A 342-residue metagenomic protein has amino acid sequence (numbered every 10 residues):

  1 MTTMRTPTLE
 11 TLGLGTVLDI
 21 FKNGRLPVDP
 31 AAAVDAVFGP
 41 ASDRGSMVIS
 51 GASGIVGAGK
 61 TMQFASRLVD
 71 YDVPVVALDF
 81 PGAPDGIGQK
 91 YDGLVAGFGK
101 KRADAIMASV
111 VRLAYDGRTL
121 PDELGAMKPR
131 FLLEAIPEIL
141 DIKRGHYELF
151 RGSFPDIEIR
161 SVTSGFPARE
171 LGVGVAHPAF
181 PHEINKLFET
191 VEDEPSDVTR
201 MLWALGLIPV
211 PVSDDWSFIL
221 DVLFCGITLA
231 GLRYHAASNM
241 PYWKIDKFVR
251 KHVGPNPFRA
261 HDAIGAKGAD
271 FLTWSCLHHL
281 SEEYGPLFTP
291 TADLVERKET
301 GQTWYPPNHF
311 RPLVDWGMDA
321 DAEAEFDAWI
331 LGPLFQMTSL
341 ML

Functional and structural regions predicted by a protein language model:
T2-I55, G59-R67, Y71-V75, K101-A103 (+6 more regions): NAD(P)-dependent Rossmann-like dehydrogenase/reductase catalytic/cofactor-binding core
P7, M127, I136, R144-E148 (+1 more regions): Rossmann-fold dinucleotide-binding core
S50, L78, L113-Y115, A135 (+1 more regions): Structural motif
D70-D104: Glycine-rich phosphate-binding loop and adjoining beta1-alpha1-beta2 segment of Rossmann-like nucleotide-binding folds
D92-S153, V212: A structured beta-alpha segment of the ubiquitous adenosine-cofactor-binding alpha/beta core
F218-L223, G231-H235: Conserved anion/nucleotide-ligand pocket segment
